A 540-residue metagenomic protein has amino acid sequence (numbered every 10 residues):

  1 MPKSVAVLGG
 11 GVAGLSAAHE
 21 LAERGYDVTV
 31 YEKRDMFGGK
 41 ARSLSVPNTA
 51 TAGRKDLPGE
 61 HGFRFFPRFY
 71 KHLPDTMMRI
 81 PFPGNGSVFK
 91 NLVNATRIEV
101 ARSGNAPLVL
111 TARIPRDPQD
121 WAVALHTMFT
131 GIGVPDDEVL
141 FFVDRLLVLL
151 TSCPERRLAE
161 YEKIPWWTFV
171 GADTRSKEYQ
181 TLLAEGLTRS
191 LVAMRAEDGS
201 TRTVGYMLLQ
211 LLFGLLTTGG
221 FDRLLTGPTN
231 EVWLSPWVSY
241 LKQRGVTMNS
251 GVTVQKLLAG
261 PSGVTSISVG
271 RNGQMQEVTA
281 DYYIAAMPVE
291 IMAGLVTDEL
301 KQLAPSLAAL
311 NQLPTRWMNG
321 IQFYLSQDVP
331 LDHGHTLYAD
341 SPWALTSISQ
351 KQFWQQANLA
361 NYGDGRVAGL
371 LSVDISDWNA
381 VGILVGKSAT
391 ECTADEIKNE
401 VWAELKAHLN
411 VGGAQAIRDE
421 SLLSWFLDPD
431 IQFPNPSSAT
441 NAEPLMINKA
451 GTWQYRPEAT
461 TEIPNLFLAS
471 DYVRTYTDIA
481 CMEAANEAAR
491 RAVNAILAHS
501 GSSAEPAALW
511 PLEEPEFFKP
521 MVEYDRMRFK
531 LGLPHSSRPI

Functional and structural regions predicted by a protein language model:
K3-V30: N-terminal Rossmann-like FAD-binding beta1-loop-alpha1 element of flavoenzymes
A22-N48: Glycine-rich FAD pyrophosphate-binding loop
G38-H72, L146, S152-P154, Q210-G214: Glycine-rich active-site loop/strand segments that organize a redox cofactor
T51-F142: Dinucleotide-binding Rossmann-like beta1-alpha1 core, especially the glycine-rich loop that anchors the ADP
F142-G263: Active-site/ligand-binding neighborhood in enzyme catalytic cores
L215-L225, S268, A280-Y282, M287-R456 (+4 more regions): C-terminal segments that line or cap access tunnels to active or ligand-binding sites in enzymes and enzyme-associated
L258-V278: Conserved beta-strand-loop-beta-strand element in the redox core of flavoprotein oxidoreductases
A495-I540: Active-site-proximal substrate-binding core of FAD-dependent oxidoreductases
